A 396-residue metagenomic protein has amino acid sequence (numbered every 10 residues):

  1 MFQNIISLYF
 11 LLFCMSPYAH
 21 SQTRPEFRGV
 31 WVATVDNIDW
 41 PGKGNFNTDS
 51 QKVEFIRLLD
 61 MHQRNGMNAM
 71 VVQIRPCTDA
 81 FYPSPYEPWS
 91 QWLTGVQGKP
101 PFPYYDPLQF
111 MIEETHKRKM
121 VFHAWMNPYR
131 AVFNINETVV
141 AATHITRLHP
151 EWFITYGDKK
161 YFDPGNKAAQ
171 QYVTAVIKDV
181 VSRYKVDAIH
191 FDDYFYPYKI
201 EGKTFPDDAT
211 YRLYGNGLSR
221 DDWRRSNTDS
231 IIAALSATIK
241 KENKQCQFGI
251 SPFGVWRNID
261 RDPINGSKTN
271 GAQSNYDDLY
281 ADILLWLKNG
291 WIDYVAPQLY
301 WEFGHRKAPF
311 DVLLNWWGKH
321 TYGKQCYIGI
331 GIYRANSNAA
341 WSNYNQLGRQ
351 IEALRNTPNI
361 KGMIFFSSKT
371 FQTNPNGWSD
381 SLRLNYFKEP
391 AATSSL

Functional and structural regions predicted by a protein language model:
R24-G29, M67-T78, P107-I154, H190-D193 (+2 more regions): Glycine-rich, aromatic-flanked loop segments that form ligand/cofactor-binding clefts across common enzyme folds
P25, A33, N37-V53, E113 (+3 more regions): Active-site-adjacent "subsite" loops/lids of carbohydrate-active enzymes
A33-T34, C246-G271, L299, L313-Q350: Active-site clefts of carbohydrate-active enzymes
I38-D49, W89-Y105, T155-T174, G215-D229 (+3 more regions): The substrate-binding groove and active-site-proximal loops of carbohydrate-active enzymes, especially glycoside
S50-A80, R183-A188, L285, N289-V295 (+1 more regions): Catalytic domains of carbohydrate-active enzymes, especially glycoside hydrolases
N65-F102: Aromatic-lined carbohydrate-binding/catalytic grooves of carbohydrate-active enzymes
R75, R147-W291, Y300: Polysaccharide-binding and catalytic clefts of secreted carbohydrate-active enzymes
Y280-R306, T321-L396: Substrate-binding cleft of secreted/luminal carbohydrate-active enzymes
